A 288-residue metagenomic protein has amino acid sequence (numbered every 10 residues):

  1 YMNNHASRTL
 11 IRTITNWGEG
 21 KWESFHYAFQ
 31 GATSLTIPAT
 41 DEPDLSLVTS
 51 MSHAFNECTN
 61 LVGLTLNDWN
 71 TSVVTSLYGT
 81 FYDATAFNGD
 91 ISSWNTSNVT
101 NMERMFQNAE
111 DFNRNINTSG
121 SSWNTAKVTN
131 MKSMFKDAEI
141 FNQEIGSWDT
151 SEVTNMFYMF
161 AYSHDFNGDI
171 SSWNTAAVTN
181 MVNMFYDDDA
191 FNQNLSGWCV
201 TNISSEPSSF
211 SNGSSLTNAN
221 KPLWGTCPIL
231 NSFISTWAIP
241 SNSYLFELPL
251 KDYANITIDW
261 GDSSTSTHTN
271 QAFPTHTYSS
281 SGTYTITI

Functional and structural regions predicted by a protein language model:
Y1-I288: Negatively charged
